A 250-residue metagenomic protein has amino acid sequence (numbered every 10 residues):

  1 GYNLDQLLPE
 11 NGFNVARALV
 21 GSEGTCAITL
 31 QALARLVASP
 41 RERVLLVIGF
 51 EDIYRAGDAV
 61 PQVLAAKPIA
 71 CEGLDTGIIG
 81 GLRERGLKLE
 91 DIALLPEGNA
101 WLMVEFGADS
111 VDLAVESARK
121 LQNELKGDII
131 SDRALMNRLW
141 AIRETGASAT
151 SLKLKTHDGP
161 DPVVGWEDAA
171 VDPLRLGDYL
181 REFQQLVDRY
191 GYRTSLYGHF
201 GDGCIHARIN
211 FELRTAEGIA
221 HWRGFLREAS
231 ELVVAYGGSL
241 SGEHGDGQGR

Functional and structural regions predicted by a protein language model:
G1-G242, G247-R250: Noncatalytic alpha-helical scaffold of FAD-dependent oxidoreductases
